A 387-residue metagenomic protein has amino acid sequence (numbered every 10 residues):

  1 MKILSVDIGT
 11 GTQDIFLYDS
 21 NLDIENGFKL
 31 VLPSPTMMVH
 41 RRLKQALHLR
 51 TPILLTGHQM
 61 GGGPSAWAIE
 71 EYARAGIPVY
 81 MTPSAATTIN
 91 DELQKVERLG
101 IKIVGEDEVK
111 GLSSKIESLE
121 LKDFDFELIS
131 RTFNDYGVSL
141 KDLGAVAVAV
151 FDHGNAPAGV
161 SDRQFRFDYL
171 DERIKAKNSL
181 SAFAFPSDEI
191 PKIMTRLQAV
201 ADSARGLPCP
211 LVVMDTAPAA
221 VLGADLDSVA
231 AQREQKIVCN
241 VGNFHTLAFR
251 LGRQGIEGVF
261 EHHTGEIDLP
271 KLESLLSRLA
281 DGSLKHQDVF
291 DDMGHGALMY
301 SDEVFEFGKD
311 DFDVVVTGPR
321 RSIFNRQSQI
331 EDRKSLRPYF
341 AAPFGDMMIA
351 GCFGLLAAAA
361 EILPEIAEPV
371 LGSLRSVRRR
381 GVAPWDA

Functional and structural regions predicted by a protein language model:
M1-D19, Q232-R253: Gly/Thr-rich phosphate-binding beta-strand-loop-beta motif of the actin/hexokinase/Hsp70
M1-L4, Y18-K236, H262-L269, G282 (+3 more regions): Nucleotide/phosphate-binding catalytic cleft detector across ATP-hydrolyzing and phosphate-transferring enzymes
H245, G255-E257, D311: A broad structural signal for short, well-ordered beta-strand segments within beta-sheet-rich domains
R250-I256, E261-L275: Catalytic phosphate/nucleotide-handling subdomain of diverse soluble enzymes
L276-D281: Intrinsically disordered, low-complexity segments enriched in Gly and acidic/Ser/Thr residues that form flexible
